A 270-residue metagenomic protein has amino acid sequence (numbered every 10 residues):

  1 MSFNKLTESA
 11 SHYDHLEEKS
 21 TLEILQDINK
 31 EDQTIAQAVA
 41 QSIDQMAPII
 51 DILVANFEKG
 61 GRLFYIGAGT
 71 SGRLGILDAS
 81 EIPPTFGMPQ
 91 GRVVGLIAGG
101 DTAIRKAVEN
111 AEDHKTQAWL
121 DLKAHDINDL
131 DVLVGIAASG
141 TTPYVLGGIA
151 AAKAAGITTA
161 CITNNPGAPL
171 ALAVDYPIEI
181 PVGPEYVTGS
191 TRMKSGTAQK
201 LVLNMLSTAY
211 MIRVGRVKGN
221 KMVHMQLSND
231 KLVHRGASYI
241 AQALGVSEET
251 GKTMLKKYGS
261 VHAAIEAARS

Functional and structural regions predicted by a protein language model:
M1-A38: Cofactor-/ligand-binding subdomain signature composed of acidic, glycine-rich, tryptophan-containing flexible loops
E31-Q41, A107, L133-G135: Short, basic, glycine/proline-bearing loop/turn elements
Q41-N56: A short, well-structured juxtamembrane/interface segment
D44, P48, P143, T197 (+3 more regions): Charged, alpha-helix-enriched surfaces in structured cytosolic catalytic cores of large nucleotide-utilizing machines
G61, I157, V246: Short glycine/serine/threonine/alanine-rich loop segments
F64-L201, T208-V214: Glycine-rich phosphate-binding loops that contact phosphosugars or nucleotide phosphates
Y210-S270: Short, amphipathic alpha-helical interaction segments embedded in low-complexity terminal/linker regions of eukaryotic
